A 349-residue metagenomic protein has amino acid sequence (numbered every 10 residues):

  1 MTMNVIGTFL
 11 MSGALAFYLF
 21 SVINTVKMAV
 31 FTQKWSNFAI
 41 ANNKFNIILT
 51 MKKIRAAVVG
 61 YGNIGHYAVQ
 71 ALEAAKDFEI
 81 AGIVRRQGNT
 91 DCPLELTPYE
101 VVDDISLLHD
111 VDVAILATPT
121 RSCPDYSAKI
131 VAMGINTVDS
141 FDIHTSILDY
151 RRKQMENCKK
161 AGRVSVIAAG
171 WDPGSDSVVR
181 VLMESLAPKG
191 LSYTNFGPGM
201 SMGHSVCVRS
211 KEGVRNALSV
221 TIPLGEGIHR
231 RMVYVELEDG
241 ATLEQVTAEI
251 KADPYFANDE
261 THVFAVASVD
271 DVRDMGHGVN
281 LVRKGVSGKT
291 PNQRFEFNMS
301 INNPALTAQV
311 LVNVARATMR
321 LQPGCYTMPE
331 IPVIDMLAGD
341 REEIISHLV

Functional and structural regions predicted by a protein language model:
M1-M3, M11, M28: Methionine residue identity
F9-L10, A14-S21: Hydrophobic alpha-helical signal peptides and transmembrane signal-/tail-anchor segments that drive secretory-pathway
I23-V26, V30, S36-N37, A41-A132: N-terminal glycine-/serine-/threonine-rich beta1-alpha1-beta2 phosphate-ribose binding loop of Rossmann-like
R55, H66-Y67, A74-I105, G199-A317 (+1 more regions): C-terminal substrate-binding/catalytic lobe of Rossmann-fold NAD(P)-dependent oxidoreductases
D139, S165-A169, N195, L218-S219: General beta-strand structural signal in soluble alpha/beta enzymes
D142-V164: Rossmann-fold NAD(P)-binding glycine/threonine-rich loop
S175-N195, H204-C207: Rossmann-like NAD(P)H-binding beta-loop-alpha module
T318-V349: C-terminal helix-rich "cap/oligomerization" subdomain common to oxidoreductases
